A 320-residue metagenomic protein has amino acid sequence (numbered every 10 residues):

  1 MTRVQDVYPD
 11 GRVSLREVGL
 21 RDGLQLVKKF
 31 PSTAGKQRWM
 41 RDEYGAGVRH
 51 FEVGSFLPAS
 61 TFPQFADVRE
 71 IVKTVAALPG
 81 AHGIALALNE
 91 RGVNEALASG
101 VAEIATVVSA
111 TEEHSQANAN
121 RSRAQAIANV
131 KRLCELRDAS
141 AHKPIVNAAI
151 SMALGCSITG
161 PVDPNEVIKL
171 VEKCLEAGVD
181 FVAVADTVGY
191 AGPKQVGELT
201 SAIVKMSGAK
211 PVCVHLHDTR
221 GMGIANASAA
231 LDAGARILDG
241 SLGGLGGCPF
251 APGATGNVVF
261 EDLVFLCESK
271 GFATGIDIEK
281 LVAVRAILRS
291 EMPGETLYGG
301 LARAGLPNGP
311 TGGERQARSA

Functional and structural regions predicted by a protein language model:
M1-A320: Catalytic cores and adjacent flexible loops of soluble metabolic enzymes that perform enolate/carbanion chemistry on
